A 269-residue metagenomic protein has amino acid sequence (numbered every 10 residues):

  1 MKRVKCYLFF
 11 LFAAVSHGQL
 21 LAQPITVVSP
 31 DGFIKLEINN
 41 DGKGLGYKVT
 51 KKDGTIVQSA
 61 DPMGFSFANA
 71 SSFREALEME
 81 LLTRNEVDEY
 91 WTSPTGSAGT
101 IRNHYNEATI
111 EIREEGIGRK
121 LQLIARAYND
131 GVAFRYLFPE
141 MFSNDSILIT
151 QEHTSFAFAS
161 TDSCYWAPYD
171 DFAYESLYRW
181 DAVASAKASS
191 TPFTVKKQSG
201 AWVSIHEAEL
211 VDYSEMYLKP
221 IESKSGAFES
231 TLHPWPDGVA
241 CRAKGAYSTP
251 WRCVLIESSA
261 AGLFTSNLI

Functional and structural regions predicted by a protein language model:
M1-P24: Bacterial Sec-dependent N-terminal signal peptides
P24-I269: N-terminal accessory beta-strand-rich subdomains and adjacent acidic, glycine-rich linkers that precede catalytic cores
